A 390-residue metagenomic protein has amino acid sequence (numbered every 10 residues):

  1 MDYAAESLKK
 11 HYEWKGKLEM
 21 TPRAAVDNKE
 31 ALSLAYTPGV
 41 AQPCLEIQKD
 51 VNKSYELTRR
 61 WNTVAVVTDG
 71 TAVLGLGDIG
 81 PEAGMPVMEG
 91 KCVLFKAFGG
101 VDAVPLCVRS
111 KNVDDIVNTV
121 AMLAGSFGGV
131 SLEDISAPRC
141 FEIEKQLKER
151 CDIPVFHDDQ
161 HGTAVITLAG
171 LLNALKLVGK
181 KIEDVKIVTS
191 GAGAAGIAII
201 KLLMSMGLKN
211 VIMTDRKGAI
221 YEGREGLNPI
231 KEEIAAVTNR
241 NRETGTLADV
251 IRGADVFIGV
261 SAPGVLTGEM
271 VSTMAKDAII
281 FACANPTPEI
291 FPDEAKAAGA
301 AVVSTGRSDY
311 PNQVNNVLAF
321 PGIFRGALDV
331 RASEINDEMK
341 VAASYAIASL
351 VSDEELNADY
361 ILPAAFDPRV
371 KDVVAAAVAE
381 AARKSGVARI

Functional and structural regions predicted by a protein language model:
M1-V155, A375, A381, S385-R389: N-terminal ligand-binding/catalytic initiation module
Y12, Y55-R60, K96-A97, M122-A124 (+8 more regions): Solvent-exposed alpha-helices and their adjacent loops that cap or buttress functional pockets in soluble metabolic
D69-T71, I79, V108-R109, D134-A137 (+5 more regions): Short, ordered loop/turn segments at secondary-structure junctions
L74, I79-G99, H157, V165-A262: Glycine-rich phosphate/diphosphate-binding loop of Rossmann-like nucleotide-binding domains
P105, S131-D134, V155-D158, T189 (+5 more regions): General beta-strand structural signal in soluble alpha/beta enzymes
D158, A282-I390: Adenosine-phosphate binding glycine-rich loop
E232-A301, R307-D309: Rossmann-like adenosine-cofactor binding region
